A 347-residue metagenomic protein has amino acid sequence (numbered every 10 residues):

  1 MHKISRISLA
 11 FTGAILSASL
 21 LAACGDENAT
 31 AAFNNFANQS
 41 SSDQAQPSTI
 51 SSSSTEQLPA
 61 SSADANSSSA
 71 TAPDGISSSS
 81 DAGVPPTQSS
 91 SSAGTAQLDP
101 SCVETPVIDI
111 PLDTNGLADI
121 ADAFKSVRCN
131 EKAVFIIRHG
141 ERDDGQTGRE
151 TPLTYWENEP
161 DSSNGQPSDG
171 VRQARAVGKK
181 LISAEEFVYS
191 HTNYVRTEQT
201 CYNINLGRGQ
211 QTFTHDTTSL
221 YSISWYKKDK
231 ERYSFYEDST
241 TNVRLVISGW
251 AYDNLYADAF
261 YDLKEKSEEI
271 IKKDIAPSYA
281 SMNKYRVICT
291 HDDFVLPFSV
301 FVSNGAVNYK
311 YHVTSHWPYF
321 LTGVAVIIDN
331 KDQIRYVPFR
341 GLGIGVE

Functional and structural regions predicted by a protein language model:
M1-I7: Positively charged n-region of N-terminal signal peptides that target proteins for export
I4, G13-S89, A93-S101: Bacterial Sec-dependent N-terminal signal peptides
L9-F11: N-terminal leader/presequence-like segments
S91, D99-S222, S239, R244 (+3 more regions): Active-site-proximal alpha-helix that buttresses catalytic centers in soluble enzyme cores
E150, Y202, T214-C289, P297-S299 (+1 more regions): Flexible, surface-exposed loop/gating regions in the mature catalytic domains of secreted/periplasmic hydrolases
E268-Q333: Active-site-adjacent alpha-helix immediately C-terminal to a catalytic or transition-state-stabilizing loop
Q333-E347: Low-complexity, Gly/Ser/Thr/Pro-rich intrinsically disordered linker/tail segments
